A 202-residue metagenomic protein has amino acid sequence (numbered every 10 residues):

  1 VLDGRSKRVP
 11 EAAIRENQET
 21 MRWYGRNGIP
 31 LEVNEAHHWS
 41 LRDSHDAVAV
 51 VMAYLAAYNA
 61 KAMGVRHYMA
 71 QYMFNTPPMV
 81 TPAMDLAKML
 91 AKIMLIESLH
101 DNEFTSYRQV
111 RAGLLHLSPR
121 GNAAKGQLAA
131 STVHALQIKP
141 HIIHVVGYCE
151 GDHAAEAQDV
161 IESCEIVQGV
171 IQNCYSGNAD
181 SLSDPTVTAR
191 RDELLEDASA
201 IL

Functional and structural regions predicted by a protein language model:
V1-I166, Q172: Helix-rich catalytic cores of soluble enzyme domains
G151, A155-L202: Catalytic-core signal marking the mid-to-C-terminal active-site face
